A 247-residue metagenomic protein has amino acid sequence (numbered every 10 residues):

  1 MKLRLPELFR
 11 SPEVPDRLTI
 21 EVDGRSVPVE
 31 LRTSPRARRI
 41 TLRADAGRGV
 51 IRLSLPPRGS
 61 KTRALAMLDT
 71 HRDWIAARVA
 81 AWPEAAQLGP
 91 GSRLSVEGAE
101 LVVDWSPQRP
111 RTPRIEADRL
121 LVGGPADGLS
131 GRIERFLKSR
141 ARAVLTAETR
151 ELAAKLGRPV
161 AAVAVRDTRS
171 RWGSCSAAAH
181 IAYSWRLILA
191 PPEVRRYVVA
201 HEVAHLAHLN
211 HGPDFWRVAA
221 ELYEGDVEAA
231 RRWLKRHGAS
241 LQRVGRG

Functional and structural regions predicted by a protein language model:
M1-Y197, L206-G247: Active-site-proximal or metal-binding-adjacent scaffold patches in catalytic folds
E202: Walker B catalytic acidic pair
